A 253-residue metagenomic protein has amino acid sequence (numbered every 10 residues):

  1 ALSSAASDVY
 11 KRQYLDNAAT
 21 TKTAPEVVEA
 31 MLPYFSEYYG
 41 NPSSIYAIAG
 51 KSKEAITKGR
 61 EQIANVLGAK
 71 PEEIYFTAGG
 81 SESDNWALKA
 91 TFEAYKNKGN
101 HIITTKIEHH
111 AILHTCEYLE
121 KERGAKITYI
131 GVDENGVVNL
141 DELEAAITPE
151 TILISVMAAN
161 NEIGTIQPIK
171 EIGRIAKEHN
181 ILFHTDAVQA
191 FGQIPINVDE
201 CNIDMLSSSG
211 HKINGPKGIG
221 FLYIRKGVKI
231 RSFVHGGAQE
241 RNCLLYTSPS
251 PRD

Functional and structural regions predicted by a protein language model:
A1-Y10, Y246-D253: Single conserved hydrophobic/aromatic residue that forms the stacking wall/gate of nucleotide- or nucleobase-binding
S7, K11-S44: N-terminal "arm"/small-domain region of PLP-dependent enzymes with the aminotransferase-like
S43-E82, W86: Conserved N-terminal alpha-helix of the aminotransferase class I/II PLP-enzyme fold
K70-I74, K98-N100, P149-E150: Short acidic capping loops at alpha-helix termini that bridge into adjacent secondary structure
T91-L113, K126, G131: Conserved PLP-anchoring active-site segment centered on the Schiff-base-forming lysine
K126-T128, V132-A190: Active-site phosphate-binding strand-loop segment of PLP-dependent enzymes
E200-E240, L245-S248: Active-site PLP attachment segment
